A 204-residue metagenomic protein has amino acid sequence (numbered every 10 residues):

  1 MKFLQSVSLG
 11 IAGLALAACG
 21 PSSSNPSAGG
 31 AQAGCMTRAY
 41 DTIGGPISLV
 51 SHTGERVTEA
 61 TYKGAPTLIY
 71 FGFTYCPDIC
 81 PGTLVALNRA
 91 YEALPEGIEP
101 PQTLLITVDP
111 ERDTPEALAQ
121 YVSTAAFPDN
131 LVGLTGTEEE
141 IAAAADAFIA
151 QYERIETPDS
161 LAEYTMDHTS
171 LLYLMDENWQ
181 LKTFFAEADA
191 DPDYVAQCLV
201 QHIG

Functional and structural regions predicted by a protein language model:
M1-S8: Bacterial N-terminal signal peptides that target proteins for export
A15-A18: C-terminal motif of bacterial Sec signal peptides marking the signal peptidase cleavage site
G20-S23: Bacterial signal peptide processing site
P26-A60, V85: N-terminal "domain-start" segment that seeds a small globular fold
T42-G44, H52, Y62-P66, I98-T103 (+2 more regions): Extracytoplasmic
E59-T83, L87: Short active-site neighborhood of thiol/selenol oxidoreductases, capturing the structured segment around
G82-A144: Structural microenvironment flanking redox-active thiols in thiol-disulfide oxidoreductases
E140-C198: Thiol/disulfide oxidoreductase modules built on the thioredoxin-like
